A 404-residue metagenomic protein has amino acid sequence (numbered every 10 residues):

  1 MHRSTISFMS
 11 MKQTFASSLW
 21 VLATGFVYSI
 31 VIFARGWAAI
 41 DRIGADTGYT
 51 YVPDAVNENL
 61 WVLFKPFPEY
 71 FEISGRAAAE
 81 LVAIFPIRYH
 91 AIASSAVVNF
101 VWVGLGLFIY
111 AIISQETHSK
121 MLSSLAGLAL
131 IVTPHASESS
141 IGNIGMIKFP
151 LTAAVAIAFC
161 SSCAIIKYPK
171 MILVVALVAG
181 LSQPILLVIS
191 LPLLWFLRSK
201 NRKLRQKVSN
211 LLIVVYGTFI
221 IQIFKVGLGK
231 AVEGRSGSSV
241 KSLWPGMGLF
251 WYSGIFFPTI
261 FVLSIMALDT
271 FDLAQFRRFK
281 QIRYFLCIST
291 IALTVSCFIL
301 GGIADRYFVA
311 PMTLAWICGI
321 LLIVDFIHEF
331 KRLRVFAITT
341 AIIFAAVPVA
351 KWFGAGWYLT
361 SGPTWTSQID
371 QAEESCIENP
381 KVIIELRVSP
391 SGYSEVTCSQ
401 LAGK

Functional and structural regions predicted by a protein language model:
S10-S137, I166-K170, V175, I189 (+4 more regions): Intrinsically disordered, polar/acidic, low-complexity terminal segments
F26, Q275-F298: Transmembrane alpha-helix segments characteristic of polytopic inner-membrane glycan-assembly/cell-envelope
V132-I141, I223-L228, F271-D272, L293-I303 (+1 more regions): Juxtamembrane "helix-exit" motif on the non-cytosolic side of transmembrane helices
A136-I157, F308-P311: Multi-pass, polyprenyl lipid-linked donor-dependent membrane glycosyltransferases
K148-F149, G302-F326: Hydrophobic/aromatic-rich transmembrane helices and adjacent perimembrane loops
L151-M171: Membrane-interface transmembrane helices that cradle and orient dolichyl/undecaprenyl
A154-S161, F256-I265, L314-L321: Hydrophobic cores of alpha-helical transmembrane segments in multi-pass inner/ER membrane proteins, independent
